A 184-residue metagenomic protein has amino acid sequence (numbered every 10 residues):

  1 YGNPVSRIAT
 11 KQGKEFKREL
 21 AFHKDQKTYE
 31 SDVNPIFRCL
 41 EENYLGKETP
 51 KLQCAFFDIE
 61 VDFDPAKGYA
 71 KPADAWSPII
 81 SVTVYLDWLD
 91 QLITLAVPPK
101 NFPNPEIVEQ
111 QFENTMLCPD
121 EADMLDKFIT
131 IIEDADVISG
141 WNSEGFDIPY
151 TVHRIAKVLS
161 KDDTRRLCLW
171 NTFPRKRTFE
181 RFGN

Functional and structural regions predicted by a protein language model:
Y1-N184: The two-metal-ion catalytic cores of nucleic-acid processing enzymes
